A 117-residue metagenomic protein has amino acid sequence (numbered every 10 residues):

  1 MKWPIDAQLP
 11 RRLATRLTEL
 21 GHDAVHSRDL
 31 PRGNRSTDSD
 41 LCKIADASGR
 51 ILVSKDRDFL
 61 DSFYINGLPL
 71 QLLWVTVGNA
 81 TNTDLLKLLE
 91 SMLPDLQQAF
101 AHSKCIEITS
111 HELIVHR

Functional and structural regions predicted by a protein language model:
K2-I51: N-terminal first-folded block
T18-E19, S91, D95: Ribonuclease/tRNase effector modules and their secretory precursors
H26, W74-T76, E107, V115: Structural signal for conserved beta-strand scaffold positions within catalytic alpha/beta enzyme cores
A45-F63: Acidic, metal-binding active-site segment of PIN/NYN-like and related structure-specific nucleases
L60-M92: Mid-chain, well-packed structural core segment of small domains
P94-R117: Charged phosphate-binding loop/patch that engages nucleotide di/tri-phosphates or the phosphate backbone of nucleic
